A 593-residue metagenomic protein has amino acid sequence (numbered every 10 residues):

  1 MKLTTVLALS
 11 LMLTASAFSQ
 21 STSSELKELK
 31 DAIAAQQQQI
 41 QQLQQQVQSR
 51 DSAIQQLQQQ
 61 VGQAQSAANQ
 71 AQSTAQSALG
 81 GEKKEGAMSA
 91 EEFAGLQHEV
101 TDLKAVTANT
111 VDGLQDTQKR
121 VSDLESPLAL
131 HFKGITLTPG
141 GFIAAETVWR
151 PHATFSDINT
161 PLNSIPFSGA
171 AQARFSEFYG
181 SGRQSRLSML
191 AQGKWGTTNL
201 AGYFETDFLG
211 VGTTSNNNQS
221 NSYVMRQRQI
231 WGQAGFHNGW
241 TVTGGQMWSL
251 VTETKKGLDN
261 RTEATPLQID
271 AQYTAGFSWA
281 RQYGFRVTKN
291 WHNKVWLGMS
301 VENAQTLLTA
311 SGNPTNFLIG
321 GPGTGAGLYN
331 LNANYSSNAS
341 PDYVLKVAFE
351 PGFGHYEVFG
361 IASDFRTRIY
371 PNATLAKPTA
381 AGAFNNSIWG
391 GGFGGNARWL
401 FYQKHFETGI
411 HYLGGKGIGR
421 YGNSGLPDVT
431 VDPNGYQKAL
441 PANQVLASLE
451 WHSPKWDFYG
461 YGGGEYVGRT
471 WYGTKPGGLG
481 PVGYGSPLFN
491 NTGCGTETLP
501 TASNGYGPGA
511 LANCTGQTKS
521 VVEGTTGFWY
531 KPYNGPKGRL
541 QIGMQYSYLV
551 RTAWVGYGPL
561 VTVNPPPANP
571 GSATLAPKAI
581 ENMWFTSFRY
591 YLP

Functional and structural regions predicted by a protein language model:
K2-L9: Sec-dependent signal peptide recognition, specifically the positively charged N-region followed immediately by
A15-S19: Sec/Tat signal peptide C-region and signal peptidase I cleavage site
Q20-S156, L499, Y506: N-terminal periplasmic/intermembrane-space "pro-region" immediately following the signal or transit peptide
E125-N313, S337-H355, W399-G409, G414 (+1 more regions): Outer membrane beta-barrel
A153-D157, T214-Y223, K255-T262, T309-Y335 (+8 more regions): Outer-membrane beta-barrel translocator domains and adjoining extracellular loop/strand segments of Gram-negative
S176-G182, S222-V224, A275-W279, Y335-S340 (+6 more regions): Short sequence motifs at beta-strands and strand-loop junctions characteristic of Gram-negative outer-membrane
P351-G524: Detector for outer-membrane/organellar transmembrane beta-barrel domains, recognizing the amphipathic beta-strand
K578-P593: Outer-membrane beta-barrel "beta-signal"
